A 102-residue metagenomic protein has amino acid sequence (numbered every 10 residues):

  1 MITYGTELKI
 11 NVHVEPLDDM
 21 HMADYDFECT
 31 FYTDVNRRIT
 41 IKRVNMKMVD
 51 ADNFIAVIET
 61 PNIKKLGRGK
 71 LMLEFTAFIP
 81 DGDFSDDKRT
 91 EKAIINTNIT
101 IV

Functional and structural regions predicted by a protein language model:
M1-V102: Contiguous segments within soluble domain cores/interaction surfaces
